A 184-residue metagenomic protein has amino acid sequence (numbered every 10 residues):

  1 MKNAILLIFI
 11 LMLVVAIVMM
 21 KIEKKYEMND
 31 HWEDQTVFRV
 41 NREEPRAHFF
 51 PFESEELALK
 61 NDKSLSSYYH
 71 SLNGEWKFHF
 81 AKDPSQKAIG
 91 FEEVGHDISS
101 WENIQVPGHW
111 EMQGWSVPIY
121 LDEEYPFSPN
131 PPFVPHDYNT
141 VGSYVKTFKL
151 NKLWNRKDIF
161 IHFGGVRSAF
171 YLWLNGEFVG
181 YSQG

Functional and structural regions predicted by a protein language model:
M1-K24: Bacterial Sec-dependent N-terminal signal peptides
K24-E27, H31-E43, P51, D62-K63 (+5 more regions): Accessory beta-strand-rich segments of carbohydrate-active enzymes
F50-L57: Alpha-helix N-cap recognition
S64-S67, E92: N-terminal, polar/charged subdomain of small-to-medium soluble alpha/beta proteins
H70: An acidic-aromatic substrate-binding cleft motif
N73-V141: Core domains of carbohydrate- and sulfate-ester-processing enzymes
